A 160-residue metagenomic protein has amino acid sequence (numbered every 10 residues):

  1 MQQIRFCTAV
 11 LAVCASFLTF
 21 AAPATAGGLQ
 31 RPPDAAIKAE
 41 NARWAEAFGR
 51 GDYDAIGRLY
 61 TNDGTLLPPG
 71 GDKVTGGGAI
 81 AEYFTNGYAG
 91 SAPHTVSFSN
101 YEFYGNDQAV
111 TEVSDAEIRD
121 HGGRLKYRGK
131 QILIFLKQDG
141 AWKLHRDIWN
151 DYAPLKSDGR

Functional and structural regions predicted by a protein language model:
M1-L11: Bacterial N-terminal signal peptides that target proteins for export
C14-A22: Hydrophobic h-region of N-terminal signal peptides that target proteins for export in Gram-negative bacteria
A21-N62, L155-R160: Short, low-complexity N-terminal intrinsically disordered segments enriched in polar/charged residues
N41, Y60, G70, E102 (+4 more regions): A mature extracytoplasmic/lumenal domain signature
W44, I56-G57, G64, G76 (+3 more regions): Hydrophobic pocket/interface hotspot
L59, G64-T75, N86-S91: A short gly/proline-enriched turn/hairpin at secondary-structure junctions
A81-L125: Surface-exposed, charged secondary-structure patches
R128-L155: Short beta-strand edge/turn micro-motifs at domain boundaries
